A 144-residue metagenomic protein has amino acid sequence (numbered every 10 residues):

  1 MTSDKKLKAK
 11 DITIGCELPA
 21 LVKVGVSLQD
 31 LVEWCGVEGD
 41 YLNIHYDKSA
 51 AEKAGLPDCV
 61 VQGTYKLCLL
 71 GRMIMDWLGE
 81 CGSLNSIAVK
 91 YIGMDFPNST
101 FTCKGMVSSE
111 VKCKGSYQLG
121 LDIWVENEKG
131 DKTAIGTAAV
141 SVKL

Functional and structural regions predicted by a protein language model:
M1-P19, P97-L144: HotDog/MaoC-like acyl-thioester-processing domains
T2-S83: Hot-dog-fold acyl-thioester-processing enzymes
P57-V60, F96, T100: Alpha-helix boundary/capping detector
D76-S99: Mid-chain, well-packed structural core segment of small domains
